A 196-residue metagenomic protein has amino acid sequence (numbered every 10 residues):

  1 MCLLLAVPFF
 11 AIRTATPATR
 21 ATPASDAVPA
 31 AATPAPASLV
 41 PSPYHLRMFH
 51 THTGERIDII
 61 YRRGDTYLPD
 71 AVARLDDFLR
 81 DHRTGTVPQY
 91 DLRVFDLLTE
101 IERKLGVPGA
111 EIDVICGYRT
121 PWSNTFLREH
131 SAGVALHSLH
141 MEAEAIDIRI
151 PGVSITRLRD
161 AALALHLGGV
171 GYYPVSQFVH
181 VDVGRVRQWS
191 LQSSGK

Functional and structural regions predicted by a protein language model:
M1-R47, S194-K196: N-terminal secretory targeting signals
Y44, F49, G133-K196: Catalytic cores and adjacent binding grooves of peptidoglycan-active enzymes
Y44-R62: Mature N-terminal segment immediately following signal peptide/propeptide cleavage in secreted/periplasmic
E55, V107-I112, H166-G169: Loop/turn elements at helix/coil->beta-strand transitions in domains of secreted/extracellular proteins
R63-I115: Active-site acidic/histidine clusters and adjacent loop/turn architecture that either coordinate catalytic ions
V72, F95-E102, N124, R128 (+1 more regions): Extracytoplasmic/secreted envelope proteins and their assembly/folding machinery, especially bacterial periplasmic
A110-F126: Acidic helix-start/capping segments at beta-turn-to-alpha-helix junctions
W122-L136: Charged, often glycine-rich, active-site loop that binds/positions anionic groups
